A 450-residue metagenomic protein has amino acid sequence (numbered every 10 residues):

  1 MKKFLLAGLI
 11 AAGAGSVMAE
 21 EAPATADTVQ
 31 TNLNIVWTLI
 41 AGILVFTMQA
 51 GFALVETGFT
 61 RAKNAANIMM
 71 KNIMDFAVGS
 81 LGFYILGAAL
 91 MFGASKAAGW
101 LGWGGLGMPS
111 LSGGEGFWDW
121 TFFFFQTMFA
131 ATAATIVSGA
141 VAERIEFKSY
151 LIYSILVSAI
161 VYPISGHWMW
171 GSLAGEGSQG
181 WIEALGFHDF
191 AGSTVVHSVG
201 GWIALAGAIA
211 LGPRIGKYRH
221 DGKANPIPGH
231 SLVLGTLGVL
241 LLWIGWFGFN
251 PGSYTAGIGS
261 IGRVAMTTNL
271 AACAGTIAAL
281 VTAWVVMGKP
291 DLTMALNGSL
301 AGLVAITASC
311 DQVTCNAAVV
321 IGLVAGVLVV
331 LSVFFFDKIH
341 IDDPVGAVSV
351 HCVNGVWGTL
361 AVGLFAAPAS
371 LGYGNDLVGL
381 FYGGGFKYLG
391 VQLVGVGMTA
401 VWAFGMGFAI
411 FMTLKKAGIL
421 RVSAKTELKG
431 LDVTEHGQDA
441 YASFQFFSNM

Functional and structural regions predicted by a protein language model:
M1-E20: N-terminal secretory/membrane targeting signals
A19-M450: Glycine- and aromatic-enriched membrane alpha-helices
